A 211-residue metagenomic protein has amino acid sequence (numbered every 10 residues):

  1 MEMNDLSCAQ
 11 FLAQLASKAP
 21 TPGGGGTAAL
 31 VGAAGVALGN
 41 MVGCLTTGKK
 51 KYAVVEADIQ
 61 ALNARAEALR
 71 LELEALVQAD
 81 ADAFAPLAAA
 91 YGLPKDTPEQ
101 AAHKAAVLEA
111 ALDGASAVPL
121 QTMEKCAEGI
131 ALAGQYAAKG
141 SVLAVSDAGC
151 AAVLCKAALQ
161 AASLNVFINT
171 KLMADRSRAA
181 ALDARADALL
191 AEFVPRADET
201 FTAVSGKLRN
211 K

Functional and structural regions predicted by a protein language model:
M3-L6, Q121, I168-N169, A197: Polytopic transmembrane helical bundles with strong interfacial aromatic enrichment
M3-T21: Short, hydrophobic/aliphatic alpha-helical segments
S17-N40, A144-A162: Conserved phosphate/anionic-ligand binding catalytic regions in large, soluble enzymes, centered on
M41-A53: Transmembrane signal-anchor/signal-peptide helices with a preference for the extracytoplasmic
K50-A89, L189, R196: A structural-propensity feature for long, helix-poor, extended segments
A79-P94, A197-K211: Long, charge-rich low-complexity segments
D80, F84-V153, A157, N169: Amphipathic alpha-helical interface segments
G129-L132, A144-K207: Preference for long, well-ordered alpha-helical segments
